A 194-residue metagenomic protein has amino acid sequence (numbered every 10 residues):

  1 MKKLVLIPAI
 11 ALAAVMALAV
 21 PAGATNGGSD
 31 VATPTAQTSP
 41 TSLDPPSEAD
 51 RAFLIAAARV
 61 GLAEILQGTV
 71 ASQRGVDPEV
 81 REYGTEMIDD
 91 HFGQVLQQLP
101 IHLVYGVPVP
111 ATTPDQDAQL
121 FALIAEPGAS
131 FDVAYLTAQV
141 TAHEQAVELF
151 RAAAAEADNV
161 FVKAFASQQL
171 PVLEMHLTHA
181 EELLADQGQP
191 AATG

Functional and structural regions predicted by a protein language model:
K2-G194: His/Met- and acidic-residue-enriched segments that coordinate or traffic transition-metal cofactors and support
